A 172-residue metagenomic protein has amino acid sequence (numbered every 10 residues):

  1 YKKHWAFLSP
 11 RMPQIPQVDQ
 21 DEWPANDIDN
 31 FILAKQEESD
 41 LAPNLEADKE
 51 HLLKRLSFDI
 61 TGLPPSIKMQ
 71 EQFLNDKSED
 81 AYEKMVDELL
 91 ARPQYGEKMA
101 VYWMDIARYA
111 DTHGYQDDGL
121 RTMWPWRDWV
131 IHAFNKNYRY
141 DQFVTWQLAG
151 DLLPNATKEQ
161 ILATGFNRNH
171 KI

Functional and structural regions predicted by a protein language model:
Y1-I172: Short, structured secondary-structure elements that scaffold catalytic or ligand/cofactor-binding regions
